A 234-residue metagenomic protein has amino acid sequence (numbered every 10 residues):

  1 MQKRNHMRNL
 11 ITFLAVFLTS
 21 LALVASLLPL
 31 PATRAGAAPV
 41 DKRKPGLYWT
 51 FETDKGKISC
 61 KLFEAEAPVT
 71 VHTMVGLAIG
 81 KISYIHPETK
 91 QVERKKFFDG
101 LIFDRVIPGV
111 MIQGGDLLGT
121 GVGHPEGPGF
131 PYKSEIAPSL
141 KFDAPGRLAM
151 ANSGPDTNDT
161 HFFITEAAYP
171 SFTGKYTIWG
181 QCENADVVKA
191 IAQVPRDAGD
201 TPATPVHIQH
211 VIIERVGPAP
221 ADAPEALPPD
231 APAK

Functional and structural regions predicted by a protein language model:
M1-I11: N-terminal secretory signal peptides that target proteins for export/translocation
T12-F17, V24-K234: Cyclophilin-like peptidyl-prolyl cis-trans isomerases
